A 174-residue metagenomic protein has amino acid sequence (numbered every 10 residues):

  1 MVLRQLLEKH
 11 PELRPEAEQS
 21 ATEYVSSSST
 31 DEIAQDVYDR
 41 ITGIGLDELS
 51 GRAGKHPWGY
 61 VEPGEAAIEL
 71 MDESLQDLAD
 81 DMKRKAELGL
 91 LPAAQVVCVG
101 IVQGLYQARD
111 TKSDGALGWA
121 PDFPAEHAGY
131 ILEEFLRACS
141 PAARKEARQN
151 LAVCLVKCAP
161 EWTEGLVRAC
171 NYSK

Functional and structural regions predicted by a protein language model:
E8-K174: Eukaryote-biased, non-catalytic alpha-solenoid scaffold regions
